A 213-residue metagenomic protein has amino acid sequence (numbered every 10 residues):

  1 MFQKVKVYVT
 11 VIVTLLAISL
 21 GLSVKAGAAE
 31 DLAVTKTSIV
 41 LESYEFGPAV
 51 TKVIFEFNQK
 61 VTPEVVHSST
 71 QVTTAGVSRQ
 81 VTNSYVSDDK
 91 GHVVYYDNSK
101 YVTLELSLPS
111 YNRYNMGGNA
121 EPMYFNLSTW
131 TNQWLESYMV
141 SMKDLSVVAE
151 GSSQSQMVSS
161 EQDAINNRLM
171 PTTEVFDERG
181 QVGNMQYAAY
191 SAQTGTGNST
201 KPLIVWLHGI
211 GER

Functional and structural regions predicted by a protein language model:
M1-I12: Bacterial N-terminal signal peptides that target proteins for export
T10-G21: Bacterial N-terminal signal peptides
S19-L32: Sec-dependent signal peptide cleavage junction
A29-M185, P202: Non-catalytic beta-sheet/beta-sandwich ligand-binding modules that flank or precede catalytic cores
A192-N198: Surface-exposed acidic, glycine-flexible loop patches that form ligand/cofactor-binding and adhesion interfaces
S199-I210: Short beta-strand element of the alpha/beta-hydrolase
R213: The serine-hydrolase catalytic nucleophile loop
